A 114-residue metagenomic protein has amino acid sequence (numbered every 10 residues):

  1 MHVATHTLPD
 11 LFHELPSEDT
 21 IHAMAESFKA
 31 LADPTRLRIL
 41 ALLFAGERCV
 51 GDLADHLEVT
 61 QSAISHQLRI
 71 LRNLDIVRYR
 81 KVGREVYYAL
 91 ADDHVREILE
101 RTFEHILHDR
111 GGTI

Functional and structural regions predicted by a protein language model:
M1-L31: N-terminal leader segment of winged-helix/HTH proteins
F12, M24, F28, A89-I114: Conserved segment of winged-helix/HTH DNA-binding domains
P34, F44-C49: Short capping segments at the starts of secondary-structure elements
C49, T60-A63, A91: Helix-turn-helix DNA-binding motif, specifically the short coil turn and the N-cap/start of the second
D55, H66, R72-N73: Alpha-helical residues within the helix-turn-helix
R72-V82, A89: Beta-hairpin "wing" of winged helix-turn-helix
